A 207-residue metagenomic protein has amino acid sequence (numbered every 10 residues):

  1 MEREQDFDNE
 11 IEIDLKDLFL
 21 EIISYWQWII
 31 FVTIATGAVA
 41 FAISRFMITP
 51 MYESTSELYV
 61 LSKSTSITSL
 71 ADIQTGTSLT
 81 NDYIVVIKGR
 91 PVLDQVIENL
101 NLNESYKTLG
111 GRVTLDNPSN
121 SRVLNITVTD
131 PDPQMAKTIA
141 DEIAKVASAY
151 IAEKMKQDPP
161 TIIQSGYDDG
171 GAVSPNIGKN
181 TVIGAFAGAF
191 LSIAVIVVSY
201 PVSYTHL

Functional and structural regions predicted by a protein language model:
M1-L207: Hydrophobic and amphipathic membrane-targeting/association helices
